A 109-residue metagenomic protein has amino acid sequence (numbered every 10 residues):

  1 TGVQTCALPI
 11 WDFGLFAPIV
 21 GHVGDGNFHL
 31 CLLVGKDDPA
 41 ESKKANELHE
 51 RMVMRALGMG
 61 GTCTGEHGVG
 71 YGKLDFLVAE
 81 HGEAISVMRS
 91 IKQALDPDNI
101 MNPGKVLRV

Functional and structural regions predicted by a protein language model:
T1-L8: Short, small-residue-biased leader/transition segments that mark boundaries at the very start of proteins
G14-V20, M59-T64: A short linear hydrophobic-aromatic micro-motif
H22-H29, E66-F76, G104-V109: A glycine-rich phosphate-binding loop feature that marks nucleotide/adenosyl-phosphate handling sites
H29-A45, G72-I85: Short glycine/threonine-rich loop-to-helix capping motif typified by GTGT followed within a few residues by an Asp-Pro
L30, M52, A56, H67 (+2 more regions): Hydrophobic, well-ordered secondary-structure elements that form the walls of internal hydrophobic environments
K44-M52: Hydrophobic alpha-helical membrane-association signature
L57-V69, G82, P97-M101: Alpha-helix capping/hinge segments and adjacent helical runs
L74-V109: Activity-critical C-terminal alpha-helical subdomain
